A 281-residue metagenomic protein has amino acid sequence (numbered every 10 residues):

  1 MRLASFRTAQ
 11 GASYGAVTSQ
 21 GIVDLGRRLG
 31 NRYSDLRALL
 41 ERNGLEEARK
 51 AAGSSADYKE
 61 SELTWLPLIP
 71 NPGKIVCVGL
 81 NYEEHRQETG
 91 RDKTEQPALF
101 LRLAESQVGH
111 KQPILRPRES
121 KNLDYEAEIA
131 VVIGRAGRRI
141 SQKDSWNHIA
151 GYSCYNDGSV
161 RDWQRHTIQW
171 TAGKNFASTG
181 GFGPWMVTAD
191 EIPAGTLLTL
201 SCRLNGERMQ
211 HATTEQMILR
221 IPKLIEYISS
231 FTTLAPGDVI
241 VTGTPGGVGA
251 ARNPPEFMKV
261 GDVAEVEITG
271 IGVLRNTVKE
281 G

Functional and structural regions predicted by a protein language model:
M1-P97, E265: N-terminal non-catalytic cap/leader segment that marks the start of a structured domain
A4, W65-P67, Q87-G90, I114-L123 (+5 more regions): A generic local secondary-structure boundary/capping motif
S5-R7, R102-A104, R118, Y125-I129 (+4 more regions): Short, structured patches in soluble enzyme cores that scaffold and shape functional sites
A9-Q10, E47-R49, Y58, E62 (+3 more regions): Catalytic-pocket segment enriched in acidic/His residues
P70, C77, D124-E126, A235 (+1 more regions): Residue-level recognition of short, solvent-exposed, well-ordered loop/turn junctions that link secondary-structure
D92-H110, Y125, K259-G270: Structural signature of FAD isoalloxazine-binding scaffolds in flavoprotein oxidoreductases
I133, I140-Y155: RNA pseudouridine synthases
